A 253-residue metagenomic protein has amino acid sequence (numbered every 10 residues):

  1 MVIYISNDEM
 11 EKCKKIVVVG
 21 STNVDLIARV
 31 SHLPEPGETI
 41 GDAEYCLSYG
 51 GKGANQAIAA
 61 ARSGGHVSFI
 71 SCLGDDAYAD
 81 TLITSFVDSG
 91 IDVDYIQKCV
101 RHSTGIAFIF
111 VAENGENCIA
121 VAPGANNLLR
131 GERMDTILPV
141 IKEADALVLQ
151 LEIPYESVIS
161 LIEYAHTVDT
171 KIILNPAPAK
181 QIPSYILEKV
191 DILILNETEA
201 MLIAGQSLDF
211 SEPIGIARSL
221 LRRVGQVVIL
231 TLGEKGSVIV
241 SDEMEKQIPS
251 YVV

Functional and structural regions predicted by a protein language model:
M1-C72, A77-I91, P249: Glycine-rich phosphate/adenosyl-contacting loop at the front of the ribokinase-like
V2-I16, Q181, S211-V253: Conserved phosphate-binding/catalytic region of the ribokinase-like
I27, A120, I203-A204, V240: Residues that scaffold the ATP/ADP-binding catalytic core of kinase and kinase-like folds
P36-I40, L47, R62-D145, E163: Conserved N-terminal subdomain of the carbohydrate kinase-like
I141-K142, L187-E188, R222: A short, aliphatic-rich alpha-helical micro-motif
A146-G215, E234-S237: Conserved beta-alpha-beta core of the PfkB/ribokinase-like small-molecule kinase fold
